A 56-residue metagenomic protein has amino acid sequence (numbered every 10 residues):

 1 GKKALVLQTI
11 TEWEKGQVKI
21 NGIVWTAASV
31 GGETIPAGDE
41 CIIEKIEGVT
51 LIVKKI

Functional and structural regions predicted by a protein language model:
G1-I56: Terminal membrane-proximal soluble interaction domains of membrane-associated proteins
